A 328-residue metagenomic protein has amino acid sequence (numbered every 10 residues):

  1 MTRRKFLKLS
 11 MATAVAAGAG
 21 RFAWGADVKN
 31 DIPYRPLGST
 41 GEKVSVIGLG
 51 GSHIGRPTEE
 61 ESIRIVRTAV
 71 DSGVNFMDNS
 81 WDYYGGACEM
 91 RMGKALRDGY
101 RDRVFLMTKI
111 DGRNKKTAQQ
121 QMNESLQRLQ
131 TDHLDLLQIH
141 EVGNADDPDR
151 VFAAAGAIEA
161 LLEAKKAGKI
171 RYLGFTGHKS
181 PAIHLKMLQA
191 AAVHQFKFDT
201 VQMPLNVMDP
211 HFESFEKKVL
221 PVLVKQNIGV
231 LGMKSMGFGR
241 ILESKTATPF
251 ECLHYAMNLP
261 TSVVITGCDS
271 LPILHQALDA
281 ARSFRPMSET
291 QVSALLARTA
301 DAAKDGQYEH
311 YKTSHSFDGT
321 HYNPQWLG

Functional and structural regions predicted by a protein language model:
T2-A26: N-terminal export signals
G20-I47, G51, G55: C-terminal segment of N-terminal export signals and the immediately downstream linker at the start of the mature
L37, L49, M77, M92 (+6 more regions): Conserved, mostly hydrophobic/aromatic
G50-E60, K109-K116, D149, E243: Active-site mouth loops of central-metabolism enzymes
N79-A95, N144-D146: Glycine-rich, proline-tolerant flexible connector loops at the mouths of alpha/beta enzymes
G93-M107, I158-E163: Alpha-helix-loop-beta-strand connector modules within alpha/beta enzyme cores
R113-K218, V224-L231: Glycine/proline-rich, positively charged, aromatic-decorated active-site loop/lid region on the catalytic face
H194, K218-G328: Structured C-terminal cap/extension of enzyme domains
